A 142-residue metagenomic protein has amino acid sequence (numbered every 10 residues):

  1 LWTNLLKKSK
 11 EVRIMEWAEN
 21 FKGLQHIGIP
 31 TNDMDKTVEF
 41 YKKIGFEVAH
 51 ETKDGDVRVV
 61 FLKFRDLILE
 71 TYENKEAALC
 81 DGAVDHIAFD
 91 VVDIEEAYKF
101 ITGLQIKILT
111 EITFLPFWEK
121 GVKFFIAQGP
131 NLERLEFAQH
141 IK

Functional and structural regions predicted by a protein language model:
L1: Conserved small-residue motifs centered on glycine
N4-L5, M15-A18, Y98, T102-K142: Vicinal oxygen chelate
L5-D35, V84-I87, A138-K142: N-terminal beta-strand motif that seeds the catalytic metal site of vicinal oxygen chelate
E19-N20, Y41, C80, T110-E111: Generic signal for short, ordered secondary-structure residues within or immediately flanking folded domains
F21, I29-L69, W118: Core segments of cupin and vicinal oxygen chelate
G23-D33, V60-F61, A78-L104, K123-Q128: Vicinal oxygen chelate
Q25, A49, D85, L109-T110: A short, local hydrophobic-aromatic micro-motif
V48-D81, A127-H140: Conserved short beta-strand elements that form part of the metal-binding/catalytic scaffold of enzyme active sites
